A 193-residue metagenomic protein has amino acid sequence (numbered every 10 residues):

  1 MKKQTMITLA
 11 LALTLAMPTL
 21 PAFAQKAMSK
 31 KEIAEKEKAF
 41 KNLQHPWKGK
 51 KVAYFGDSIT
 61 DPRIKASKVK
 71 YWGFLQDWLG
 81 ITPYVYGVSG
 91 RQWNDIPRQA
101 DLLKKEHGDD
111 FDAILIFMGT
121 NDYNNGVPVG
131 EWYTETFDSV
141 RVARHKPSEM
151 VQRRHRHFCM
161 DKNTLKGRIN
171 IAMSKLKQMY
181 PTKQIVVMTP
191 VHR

Functional and structural regions predicted by a protein language model:
M1-T8: Bacterial N-terminal signal peptides that target proteins for export
A10-P18: Bacterial N-terminal signal peptides
L15-A16, K70, G130: Residues in and immediately flanking transmembrane alpha helices
M17, L79-Y84, M179-K183: Structural alpha-beta junctions
L20-A24: Sec/Tat signal peptide C-region and signal peptidase I cleavage site
Q25-S89, N94, A100-D109: Serine-esterase "nucleophile elbow" of acetyl-processing enzymes
A100-R193: Alpha-helical cap/lid subdomain in secreted, periplasmic, or secretory-pathway luminal O-acyl-processing enzymes
